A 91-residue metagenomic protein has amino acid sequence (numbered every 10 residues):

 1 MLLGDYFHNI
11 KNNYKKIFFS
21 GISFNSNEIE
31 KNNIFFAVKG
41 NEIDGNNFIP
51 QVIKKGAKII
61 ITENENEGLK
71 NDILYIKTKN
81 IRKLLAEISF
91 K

Functional and structural regions predicted by a protein language model:
M1-E87: N-terminal leader/targeting and accessory segments in enzymes
S89-K91: Walker A (P-loop) phosphate-binding motif
